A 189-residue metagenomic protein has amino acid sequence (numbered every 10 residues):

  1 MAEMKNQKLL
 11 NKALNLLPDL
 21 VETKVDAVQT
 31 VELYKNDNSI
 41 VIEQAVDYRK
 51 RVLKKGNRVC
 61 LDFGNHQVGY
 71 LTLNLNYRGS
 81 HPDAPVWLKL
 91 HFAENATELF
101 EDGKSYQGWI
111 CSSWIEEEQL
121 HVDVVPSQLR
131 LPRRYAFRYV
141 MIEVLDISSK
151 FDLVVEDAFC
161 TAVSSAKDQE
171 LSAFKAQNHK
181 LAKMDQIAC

Functional and structural regions predicted by a protein language model:
M1-C189: Extracellular/oxidizing-compartment recognition motifs
